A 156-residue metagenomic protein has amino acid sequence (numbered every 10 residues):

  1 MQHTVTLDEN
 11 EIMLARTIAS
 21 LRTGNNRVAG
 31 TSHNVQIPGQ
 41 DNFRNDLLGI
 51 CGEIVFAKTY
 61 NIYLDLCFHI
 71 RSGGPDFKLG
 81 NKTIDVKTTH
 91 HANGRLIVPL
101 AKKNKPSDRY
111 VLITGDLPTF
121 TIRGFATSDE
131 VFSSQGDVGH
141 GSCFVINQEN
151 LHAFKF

Functional and structural regions predicted by a protein language model:
M1-G80, K87-F156: Nucleic-acid endonuclease domains
